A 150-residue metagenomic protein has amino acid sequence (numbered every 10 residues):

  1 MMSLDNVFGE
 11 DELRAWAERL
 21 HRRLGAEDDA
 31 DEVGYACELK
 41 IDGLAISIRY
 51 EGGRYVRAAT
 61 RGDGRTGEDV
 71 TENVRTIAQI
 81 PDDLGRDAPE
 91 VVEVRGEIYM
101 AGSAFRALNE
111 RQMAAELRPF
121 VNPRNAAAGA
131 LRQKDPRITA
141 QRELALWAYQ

Functional and structural regions predicted by a protein language model:
M1-Q150: RNA/tRNA-interacting regions in translation and RNA-turnover enzymes
